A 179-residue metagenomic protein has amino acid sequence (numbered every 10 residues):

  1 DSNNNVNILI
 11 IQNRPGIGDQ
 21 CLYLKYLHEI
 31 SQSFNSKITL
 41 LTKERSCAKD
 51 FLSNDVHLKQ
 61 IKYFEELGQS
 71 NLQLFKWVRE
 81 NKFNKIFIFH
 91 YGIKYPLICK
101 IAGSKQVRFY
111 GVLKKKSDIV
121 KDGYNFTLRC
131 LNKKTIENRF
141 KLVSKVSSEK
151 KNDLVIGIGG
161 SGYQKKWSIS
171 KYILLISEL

Functional and structural regions predicted by a protein language model:
D1-L179: Catalytic machinery of carbohydrate-active enzymes, primarily nucleotide-sugar-dependent glycosyltransferases
